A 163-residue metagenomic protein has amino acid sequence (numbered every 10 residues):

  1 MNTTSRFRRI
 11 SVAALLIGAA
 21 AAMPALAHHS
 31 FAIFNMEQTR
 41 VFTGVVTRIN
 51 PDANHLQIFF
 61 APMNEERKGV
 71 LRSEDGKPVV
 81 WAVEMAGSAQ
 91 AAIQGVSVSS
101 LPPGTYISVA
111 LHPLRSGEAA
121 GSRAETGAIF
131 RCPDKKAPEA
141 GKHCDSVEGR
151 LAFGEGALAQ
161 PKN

Functional and structural regions predicted by a protein language model:
N2-A13: Bacterial N-terminal signal peptides that target proteins for export
S11-A22: Bacterial N-terminal signal peptides
M23-A27: Sec/Tat signal peptide C-region and signal peptidase I cleavage site
G44-V46: Conserved hydrophobic positions within beta-strands
D52-E65: Short aromatic-glycine-enriched beta-strand elements
E74-S88: Short, basic/aromatic beta-hairpin or loop at an interaction surface
A92-V109: Short nucleic-acid-contacting surface segments enriched for D/E, G, S/T with interspersed K/R
Y106, A110-N163: Netrin-like (NTR/C345C) domain of secreted extracellular proteins
